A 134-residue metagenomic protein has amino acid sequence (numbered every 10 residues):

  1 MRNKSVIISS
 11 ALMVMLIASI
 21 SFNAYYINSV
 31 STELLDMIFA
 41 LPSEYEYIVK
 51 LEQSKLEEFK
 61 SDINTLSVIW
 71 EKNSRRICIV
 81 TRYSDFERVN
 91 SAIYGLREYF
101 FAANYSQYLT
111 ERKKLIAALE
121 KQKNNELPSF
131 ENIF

Functional and structural regions predicted by a protein language model:
M1-I7: N-terminal positive-inside, membrane-proximal cytosolic segments immediately preceding the first
I8-F22: Hydrophobic membrane-insertion alpha-helices, especially the h-region of bacterial N-terminal signal peptides
I27-E44: Alpha-helical transmembrane signal-anchor/signal-peptide segments
Y45, S61-K72: Short N-proximal segments of mature Sec-exported proteins
Y45-E58, L96, F100-Q107: Short helix-adjacent coil turns
L56-N64, Y83-S91, L109-K114: Short, charged, amphipathic alpha-helical segments
S67-R88: Short, solvent-exposed, charged loop/turn and helix-capping segments that join or cap alpha-helices on peripheral
G95-F134: Non-cytosolic head/periplasmic domains of membrane-anchored proteins
